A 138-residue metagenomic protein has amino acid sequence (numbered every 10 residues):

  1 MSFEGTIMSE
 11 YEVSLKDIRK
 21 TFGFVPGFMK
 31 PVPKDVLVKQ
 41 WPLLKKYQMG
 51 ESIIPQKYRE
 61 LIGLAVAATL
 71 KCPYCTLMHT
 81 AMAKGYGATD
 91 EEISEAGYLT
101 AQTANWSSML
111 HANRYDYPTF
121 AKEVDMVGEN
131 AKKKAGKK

Functional and structural regions predicted by a protein language model:
M1-Y58, A112-K138: Acidic, glycine/proline-rich low-complexity segments that act as flexible tails and inter-domain linkers
L37-V38, M78-E92: Iron-sulfur (Fe-S) cluster-binding segments and ferredoxin-like electron-carrier domains, especially [2Fe-2S]
K45, G63, T80-K84: Amphipathic alpha-helical segments within well-ordered protein domains
I62, V66-M78: Short, thiol/selenol-centered motifs that function as redox-active sites or metal-ligating centers
Y74-L77, A81, N105-S108: Charged/polar positions within long, soluble alpha-helices
E92-Y98: Beta-strand segments within the central parallel beta-sheet cores of soluble alpha/beta enzyme folds
Y98-D116: Short Fe-S-cluster ligation motifs
